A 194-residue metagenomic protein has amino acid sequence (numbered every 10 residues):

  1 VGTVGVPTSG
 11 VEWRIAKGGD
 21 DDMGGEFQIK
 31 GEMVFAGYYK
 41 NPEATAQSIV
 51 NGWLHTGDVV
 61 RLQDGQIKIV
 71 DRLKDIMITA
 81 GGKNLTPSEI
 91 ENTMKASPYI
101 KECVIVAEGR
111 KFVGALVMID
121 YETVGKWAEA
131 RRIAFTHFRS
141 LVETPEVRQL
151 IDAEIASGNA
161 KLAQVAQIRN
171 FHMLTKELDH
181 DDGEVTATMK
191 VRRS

Functional and structural regions predicted by a protein language model:
V1, D22, F35-G37, Q63 (+4 more regions): Flexible loop/turn segments at secondary-structure boundaries
V1, E12, K101: Gly/Ser/Thr-rich phosphate-binding loop
V1-S9, N41-A44, Y121: Active-site loops of AMP-binding adenylate-forming
V11-A16, D21-T79, A96, A107: Conserved ATP-binding/catalytic segment of the ANL
K17, V59, S97-T123: C-terminal boundary motif of the adenylate-forming
M23, E108-I133, K161-T175: Conserved loop-to-beta-strand segment in the C-terminal subdomain of adenylate-forming
V34-F35, I49, Q66-K95, V124-P145 (+3 more regions): Adenylate-forming
M77, E102, E154-S194: Conserved C-terminal "lid"/linker of ANL adenylate-forming enzymes
